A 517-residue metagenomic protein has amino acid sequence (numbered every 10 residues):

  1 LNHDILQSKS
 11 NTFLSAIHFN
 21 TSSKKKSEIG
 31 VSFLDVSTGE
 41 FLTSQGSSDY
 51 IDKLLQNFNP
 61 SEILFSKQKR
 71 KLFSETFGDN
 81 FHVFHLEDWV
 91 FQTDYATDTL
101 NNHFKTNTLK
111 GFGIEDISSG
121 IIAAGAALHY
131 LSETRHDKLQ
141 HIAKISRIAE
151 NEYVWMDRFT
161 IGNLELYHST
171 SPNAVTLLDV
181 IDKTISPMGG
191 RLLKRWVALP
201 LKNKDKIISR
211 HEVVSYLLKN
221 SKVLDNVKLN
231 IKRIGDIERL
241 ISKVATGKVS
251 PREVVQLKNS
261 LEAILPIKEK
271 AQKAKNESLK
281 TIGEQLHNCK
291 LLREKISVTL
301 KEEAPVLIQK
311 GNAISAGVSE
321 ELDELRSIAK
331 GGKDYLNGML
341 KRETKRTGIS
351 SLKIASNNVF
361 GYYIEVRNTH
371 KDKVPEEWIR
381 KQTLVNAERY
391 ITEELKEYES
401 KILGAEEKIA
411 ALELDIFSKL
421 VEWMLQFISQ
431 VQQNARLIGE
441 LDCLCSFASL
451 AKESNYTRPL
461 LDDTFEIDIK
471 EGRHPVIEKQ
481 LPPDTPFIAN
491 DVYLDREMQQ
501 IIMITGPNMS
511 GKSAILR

Functional and structural regions predicted by a protein language model:
L1-Y216, D225, L229-K232, D236-A245 (+2 more regions): Charged catalytic and DNA/RNA-contacting regions of genome-maintenance and nucleic-acid-processing enzymes
I117, I185-S186, G190-W196, R367-K396 (+1 more regions): ATPase nucleotide-binding head domains, primarily ABC-like/P-loop NTPase cores
V214, L218-S221, E399: A structural-propensity feature for long, helix-poor, extended segments
T246, S250, S260-A263, T281 (+3 more regions): Charged, surface-exposed helical/loop "interaction arms" that form contiguous linear patches used for dimerization
I267, L292, T299, Y362-W378: Cytosolic, long alpha-helical scaffolding segments
L384, E388-E422: Extended, charged coiled-coil "arm/hinge" scaffolds of SMC/Rad50-like chromosome-maintenance ATPases and other large
